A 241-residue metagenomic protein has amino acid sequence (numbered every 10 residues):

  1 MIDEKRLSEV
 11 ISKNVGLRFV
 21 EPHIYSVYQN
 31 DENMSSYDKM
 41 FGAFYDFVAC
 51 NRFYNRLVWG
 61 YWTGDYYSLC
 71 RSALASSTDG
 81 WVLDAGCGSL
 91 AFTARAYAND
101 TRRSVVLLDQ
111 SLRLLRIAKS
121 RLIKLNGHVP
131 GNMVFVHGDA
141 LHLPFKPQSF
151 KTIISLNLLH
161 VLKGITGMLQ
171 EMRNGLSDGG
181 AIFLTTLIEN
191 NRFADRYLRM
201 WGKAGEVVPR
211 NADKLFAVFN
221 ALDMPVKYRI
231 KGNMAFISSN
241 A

Functional and structural regions predicted by a protein language model:
R6-S76, A91, R95, L114: Conserved class I S-adenosyl-L-methionine
W81-H142: Class I SAM-dependent methyltransferase SAM/SAH-binding core
I154: A conserved beta-strand element that flanks and buttresses the S-adenosyl-L-methionine
N157-L158: Short catalytic micro-motifs in class I SAM-dependent methyltransferases
T166-A181: A short glycine-rich, Lys/Arg-flanked "PGG" loop and its adjoining helix->strand segment in the class I
F183-E206: Conserved class I S-adenosyl-L-methionine
E206-D223: Short alpha-helix
A221-A241: Core SAM-dependent methyltransferase catalytic element
